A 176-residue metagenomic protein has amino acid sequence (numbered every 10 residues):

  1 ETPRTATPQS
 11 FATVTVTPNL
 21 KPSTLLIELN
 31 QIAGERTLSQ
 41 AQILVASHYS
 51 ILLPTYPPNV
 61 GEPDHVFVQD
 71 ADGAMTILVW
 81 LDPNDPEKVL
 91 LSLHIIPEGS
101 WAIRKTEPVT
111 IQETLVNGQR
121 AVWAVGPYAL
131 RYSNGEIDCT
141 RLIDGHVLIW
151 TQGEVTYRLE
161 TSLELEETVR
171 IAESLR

Functional and structural regions predicted by a protein language model:
E1-F11: Membrane-interface helical sensory segment of bacterial ECF anti-sigma factor regulators
V14-G153: Short, solvent-exposed recognition patches
Q152-R176: Surface-exposed amphipathic alpha-helical segments
